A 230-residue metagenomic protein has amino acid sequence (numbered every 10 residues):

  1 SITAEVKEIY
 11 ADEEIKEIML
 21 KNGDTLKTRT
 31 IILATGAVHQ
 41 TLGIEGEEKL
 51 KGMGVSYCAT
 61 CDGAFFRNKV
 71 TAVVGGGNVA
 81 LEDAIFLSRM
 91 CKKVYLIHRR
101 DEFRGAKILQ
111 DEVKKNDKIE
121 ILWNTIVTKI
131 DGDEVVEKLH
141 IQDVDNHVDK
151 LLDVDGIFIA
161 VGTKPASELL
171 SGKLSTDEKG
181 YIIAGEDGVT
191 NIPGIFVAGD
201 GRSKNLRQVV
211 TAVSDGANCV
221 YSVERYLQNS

Functional and structural regions predicted by a protein language model:
S1-L20, T25-T28, R89-E186, L227-N229: A Rossmann-like FAD-binding core segment of flavoenzymes
T3, R67-K69, N124, I192: Phosphate-coordination loops involved in phosphoryl transfer and adenosine-cofactor binding
V38, G43, E48-F65, V161-T211 (+2 more regions): FAD-site-proximal beta/loop scaffold in flavoenzymes
G54, K69-V70, K93: Residues that mark the start of a beta-strand
G75-G77: Glycine-rich Rossmann-fold phosphate-binding loop(s) that bind the pyrophosphate of adenine dinucleotide cofactors
A80-L81: N-terminal Rossmann-fold NAD(P) dinucleotide-binding loop
I85, R89-L96, V210-S230: Internal hydrophobic alpha-helix adjacent to the cofactor/substrate pocket in enzyme cavities
